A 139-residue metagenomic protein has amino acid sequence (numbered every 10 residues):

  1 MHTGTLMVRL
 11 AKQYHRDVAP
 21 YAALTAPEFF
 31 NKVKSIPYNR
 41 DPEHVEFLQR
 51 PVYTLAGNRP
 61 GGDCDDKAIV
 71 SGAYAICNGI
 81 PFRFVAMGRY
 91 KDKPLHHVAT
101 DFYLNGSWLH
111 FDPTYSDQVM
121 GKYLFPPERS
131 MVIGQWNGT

Functional and structural regions predicted by a protein language model:
M1-T139: A structural boundary/capping signal
